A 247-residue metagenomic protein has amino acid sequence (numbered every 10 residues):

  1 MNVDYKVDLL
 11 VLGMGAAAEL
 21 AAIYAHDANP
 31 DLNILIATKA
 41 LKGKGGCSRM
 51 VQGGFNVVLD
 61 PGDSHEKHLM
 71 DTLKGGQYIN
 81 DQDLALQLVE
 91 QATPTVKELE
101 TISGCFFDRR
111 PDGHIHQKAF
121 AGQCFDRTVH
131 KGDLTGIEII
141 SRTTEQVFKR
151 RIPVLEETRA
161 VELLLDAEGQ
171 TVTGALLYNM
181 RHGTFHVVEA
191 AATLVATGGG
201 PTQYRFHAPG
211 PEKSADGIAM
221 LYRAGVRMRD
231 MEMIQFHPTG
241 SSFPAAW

Functional and structural regions predicted by a protein language model:
M1-M70, G132-W247: Residues forming the flavin
F55, T72, F107, I115 (+1 more regions): Short clusters of hydrophobic/aromatic residues that line enzyme substrate/ligand-binding pockets
G62-T72, R110-F120: Short, compositionally biased low-complexity segments
L69-Q77, Q123, G198: A short small-residue
G75-Q117: Rossmann-like flavin
Y78-Q82, H114-S141, P201-R205: Helix-loop-beta segment of a Rossmann-like dinucleotide-binding subdomain
T95, F125-D126, M220, W247: Alpha-helix boundary/capping detector
